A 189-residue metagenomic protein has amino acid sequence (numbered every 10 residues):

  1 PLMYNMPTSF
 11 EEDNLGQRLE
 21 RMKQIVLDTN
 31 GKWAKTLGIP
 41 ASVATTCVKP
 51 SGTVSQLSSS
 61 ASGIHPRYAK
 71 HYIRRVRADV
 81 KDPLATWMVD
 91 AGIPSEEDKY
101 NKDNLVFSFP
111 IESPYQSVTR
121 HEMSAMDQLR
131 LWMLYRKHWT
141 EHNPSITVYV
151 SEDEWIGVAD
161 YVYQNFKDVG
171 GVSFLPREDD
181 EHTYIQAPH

Functional and structural regions predicted by a protein language model:
P1, Q17, R21-D28, P40 (+3 more regions): Conserved active-site and cofactor/substrate-binding residues in soluble primary-metabolism enzymes
P1-M6, A41-Y68: Conserved phosphate/anionic-ligand binding catalytic regions in large, soluble enzymes, centered on
P1-Y4, S9-E12, E141-V150: Conserved alpha/beta enzyme-core scaffolds, especially Rossmann-like or related mixed alpha/beta domains that build
L2-N5, W33, S55, A91 (+1 more regions): Generic structural signal for bulky hydrophobic/aromatic residues embedded in well-ordered secondary structure
M6-K49: Internal maturation/activation junctions in enzymes
N30, T36-I39, T45, S55 (+3 more regions): Residue-level signal for the start and early helices of compact helical domains
P50, S58-H189: Catalytic alpha/beta core of large soluble enzyme barrels
